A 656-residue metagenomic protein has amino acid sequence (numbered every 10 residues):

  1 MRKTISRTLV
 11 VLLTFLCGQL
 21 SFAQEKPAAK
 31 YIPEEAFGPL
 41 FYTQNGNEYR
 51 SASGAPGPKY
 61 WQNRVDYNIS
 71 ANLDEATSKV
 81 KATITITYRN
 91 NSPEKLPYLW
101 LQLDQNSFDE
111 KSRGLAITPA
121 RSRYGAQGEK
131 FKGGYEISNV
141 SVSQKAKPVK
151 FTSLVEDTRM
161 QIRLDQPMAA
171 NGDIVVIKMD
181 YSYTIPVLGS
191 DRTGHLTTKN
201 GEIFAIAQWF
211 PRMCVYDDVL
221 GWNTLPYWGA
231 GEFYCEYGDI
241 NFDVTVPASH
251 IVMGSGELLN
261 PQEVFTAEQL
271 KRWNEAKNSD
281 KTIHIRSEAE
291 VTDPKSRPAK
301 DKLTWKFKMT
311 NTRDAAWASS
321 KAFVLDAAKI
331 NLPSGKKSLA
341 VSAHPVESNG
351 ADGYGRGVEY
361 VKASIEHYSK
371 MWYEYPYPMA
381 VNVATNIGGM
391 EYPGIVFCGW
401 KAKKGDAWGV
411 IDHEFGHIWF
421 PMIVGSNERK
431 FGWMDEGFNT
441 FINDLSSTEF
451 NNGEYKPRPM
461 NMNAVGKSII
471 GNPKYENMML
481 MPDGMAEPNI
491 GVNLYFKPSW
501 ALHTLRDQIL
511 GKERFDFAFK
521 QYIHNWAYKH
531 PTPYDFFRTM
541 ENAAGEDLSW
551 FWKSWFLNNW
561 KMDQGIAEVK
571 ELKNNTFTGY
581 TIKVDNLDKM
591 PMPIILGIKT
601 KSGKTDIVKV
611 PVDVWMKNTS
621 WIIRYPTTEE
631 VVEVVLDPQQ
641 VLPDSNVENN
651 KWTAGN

Functional and structural regions predicted by a protein language model:
S21-A23, Y31-R50, R64-V65, F307 (+1 more regions): Hydrophobic alpha-helical and helix-loop surface patches within well-folded domains that function as non-catalytic
E25-Y31, K79, R89, K95 (+5 more regions): A surface-exposed beta-strand-loop module
K26-Q102: Early extracytoplasmic/domain-onset interaction patches
I84-I86, N90, L101-Q105, D173-V187 (+3 more regions): Short, hydrophobic/aromatic-enriched beta-strand segments in well-ordered soluble domains
W100-A146, A207, T245-H250, K599-K609 (+1 more regions): Solvent-exposed beta-hairpin/edge-strand motifs
K111-G125, S182-I240, P261, Q640-N656: Glycine/proline-rich low-complexity spacer/linker segments in large multi-domain proteins
M213-W222, W228-D412, F441: Hydrophobic helix-coil surface modules that form long, contiguous segments used for peptide/substrate interaction
M253-G254, T266, Q564, E571-D637: Beta-strand-rich binding/interaction modules
